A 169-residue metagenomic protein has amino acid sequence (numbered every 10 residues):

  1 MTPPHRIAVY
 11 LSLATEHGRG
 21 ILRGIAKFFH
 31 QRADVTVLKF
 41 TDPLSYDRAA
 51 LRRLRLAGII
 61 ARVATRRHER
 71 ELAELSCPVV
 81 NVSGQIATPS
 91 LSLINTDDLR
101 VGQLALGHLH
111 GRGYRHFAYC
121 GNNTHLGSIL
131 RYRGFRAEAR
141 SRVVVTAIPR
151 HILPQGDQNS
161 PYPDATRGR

Functional and structural regions predicted by a protein language model:
M1-G58, R67-R169: Bacterial carbohydrate/catabolite-sensing allosteric modules
